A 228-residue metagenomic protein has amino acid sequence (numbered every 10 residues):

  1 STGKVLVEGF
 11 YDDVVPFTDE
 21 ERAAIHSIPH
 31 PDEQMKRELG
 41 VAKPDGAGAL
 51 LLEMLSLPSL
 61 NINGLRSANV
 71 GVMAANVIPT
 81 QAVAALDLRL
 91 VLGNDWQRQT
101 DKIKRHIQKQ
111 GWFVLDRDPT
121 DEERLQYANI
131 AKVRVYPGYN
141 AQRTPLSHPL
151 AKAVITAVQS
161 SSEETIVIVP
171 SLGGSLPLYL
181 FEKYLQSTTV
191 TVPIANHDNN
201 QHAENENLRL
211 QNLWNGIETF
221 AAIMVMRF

Functional and structural regions predicted by a protein language model:
S1-N207, Q211, N215: Metal-dependent amide/peptide-bond hydrolase catalytic core, centered on the "pita-bread" metallohydrolase fold
N212-F220, M224: Extended, hydrophobic alpha-helical segments in both membrane/secreted and soluble proteins
